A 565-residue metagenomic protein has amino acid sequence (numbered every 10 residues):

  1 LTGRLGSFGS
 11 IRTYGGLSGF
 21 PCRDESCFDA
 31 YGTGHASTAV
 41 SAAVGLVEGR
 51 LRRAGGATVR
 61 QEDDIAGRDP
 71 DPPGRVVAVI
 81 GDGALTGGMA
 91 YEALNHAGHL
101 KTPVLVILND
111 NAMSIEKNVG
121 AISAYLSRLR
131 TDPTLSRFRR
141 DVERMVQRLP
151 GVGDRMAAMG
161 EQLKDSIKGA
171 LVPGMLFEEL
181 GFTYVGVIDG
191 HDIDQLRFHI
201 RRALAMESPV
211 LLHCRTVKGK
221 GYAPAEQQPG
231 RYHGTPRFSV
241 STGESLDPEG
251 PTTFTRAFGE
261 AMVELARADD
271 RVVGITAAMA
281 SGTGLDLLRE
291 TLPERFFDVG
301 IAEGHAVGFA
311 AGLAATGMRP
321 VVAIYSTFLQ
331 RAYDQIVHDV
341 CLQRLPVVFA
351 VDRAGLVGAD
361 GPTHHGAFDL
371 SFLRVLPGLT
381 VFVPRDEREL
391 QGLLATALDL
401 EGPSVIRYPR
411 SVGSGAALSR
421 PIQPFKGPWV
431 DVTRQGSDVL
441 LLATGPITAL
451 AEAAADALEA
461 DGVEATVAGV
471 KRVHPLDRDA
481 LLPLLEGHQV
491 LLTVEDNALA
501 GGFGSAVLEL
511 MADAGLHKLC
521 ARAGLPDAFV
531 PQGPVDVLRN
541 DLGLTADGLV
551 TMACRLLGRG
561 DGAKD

Functional and structural regions predicted by a protein language model:
L1-L100, F254, R271-V272, T276-A277 (+1 more regions): Cofactor-binding active-site loop characterized by glycine-rich and histidine/acidic residues
R12, P21-S41, I80-A84, I188-G190 (+6 more regions): Active-site nucleophile and cofactor-binding loops and adjacent substrate-binding regions of central metabolic enzymes
L46-G49, G56-R60, F198-R201, H233-G234 (+5 more regions): Glycine-/acidic-rich phosphate or pyrophosphate-binding loops and their flanking alpha/beta elements
N111-F258: Long, well-ordered, tryptophan-enriched scaffold segments
M156-P224, P346-V351, L370-S419, A546-D565: Structural signature of the thiamine diphosphate
T216-Q330, Q335-L345, G402, W429 (+2 more regions): Non-catalytic terminal/interface segments that mediate subunit docking, oligomerization, and allosteric communication
R237-G250, G358-D360, T380, S505-D565: Peripheral docking tails and interdomain loops at the edges of cofactor- or intermediate-handling domains
D298-V299, E303, E452-L485: Generic long, charged, amphipathic alpha-helical segments
